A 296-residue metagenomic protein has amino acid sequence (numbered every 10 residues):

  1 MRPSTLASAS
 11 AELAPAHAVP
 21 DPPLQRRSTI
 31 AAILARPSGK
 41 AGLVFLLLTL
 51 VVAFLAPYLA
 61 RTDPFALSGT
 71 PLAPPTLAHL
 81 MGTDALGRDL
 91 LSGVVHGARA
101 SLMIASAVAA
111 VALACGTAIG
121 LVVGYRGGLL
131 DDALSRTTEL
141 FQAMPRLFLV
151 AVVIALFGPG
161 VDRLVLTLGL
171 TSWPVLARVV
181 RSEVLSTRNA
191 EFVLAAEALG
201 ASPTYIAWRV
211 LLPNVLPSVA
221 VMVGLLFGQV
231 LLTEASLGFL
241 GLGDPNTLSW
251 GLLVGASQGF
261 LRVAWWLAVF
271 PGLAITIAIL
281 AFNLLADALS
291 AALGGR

Functional and structural regions predicted by a protein language model:
H17-F65, T137, V215-L216: N-terminal signal-anchor/first transmembrane alpha helix
P22-P37, T62-A109, L252-G272: Periplasmic/extracellular loop-to-transmembrane helix junction in inner-membrane transport proteins
A56-L59, I104-E139, A151: Transmembrane-helix boundary motif in ABC transporter permease subunits
L80, D84, G124-Y125, L130-S186 (+2 more regions): Generic hydrophobic transmembrane alpha-helix motif, especially the helices
T83-R88, Y125-R126, A195-N214, V254: Short helix-to-coil transition segments within interhelical loops that connect adjacent transmembrane helices
R99-C115, V150, I154, T204-E234 (+1 more regions): Transmembrane alpha-helices
V153-L156, V184, L232-A274: Glycine-rich helix-loop "coupling/hinge" segments at transmembrane-helix boundaries in multipass transporters
V161, L170-T171, P217-F227, W265-R296: C-terminal transmembrane helix and the adjacent membrane-cytosol boundary/short C-terminal tail of inner/organellar
